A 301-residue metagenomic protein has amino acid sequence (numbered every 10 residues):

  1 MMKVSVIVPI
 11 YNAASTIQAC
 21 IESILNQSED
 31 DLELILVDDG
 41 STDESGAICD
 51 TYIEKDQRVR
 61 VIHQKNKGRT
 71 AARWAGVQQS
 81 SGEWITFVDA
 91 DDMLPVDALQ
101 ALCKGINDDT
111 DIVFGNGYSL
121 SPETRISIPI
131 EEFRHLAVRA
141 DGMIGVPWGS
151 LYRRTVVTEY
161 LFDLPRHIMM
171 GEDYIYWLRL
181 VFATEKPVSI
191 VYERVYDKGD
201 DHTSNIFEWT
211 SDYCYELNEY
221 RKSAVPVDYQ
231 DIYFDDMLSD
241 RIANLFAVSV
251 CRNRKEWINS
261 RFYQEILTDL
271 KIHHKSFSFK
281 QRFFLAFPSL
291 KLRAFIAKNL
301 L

Functional and structural regions predicted by a protein language model:
E22-D31: Short, acidic, metal-binding catalytic loop of nucleotide-sugar glycosyltransferases
S23, D38-A47: A conserved acidic beta->alpha catalytic loop
Q64-S80: Glycine-rich, basic loop-to-helix element that forms the pyrophosphate-binding segment of sugar-nucleotide handling
I85: Short aromatic/hydrophobic "clamp" motif used to bind/position activated sugar donors
P95-D163: Flexible acidic/His/Gly-enriched loops in nucleotide-sugar-dependent glycosyltransferase catalytic domains
R134-Y213: Conserved nucleotide-sugar donor-binding catalytic segment
E185, R194-D201, I206-L270: Catalytic core of nucleotide-sugar-dependent glycosyltransferases
C251-L301: Membrane-interface aromatic/basic loop that binds lipid-linked glycans or pyrophosphate carriers, typified by
